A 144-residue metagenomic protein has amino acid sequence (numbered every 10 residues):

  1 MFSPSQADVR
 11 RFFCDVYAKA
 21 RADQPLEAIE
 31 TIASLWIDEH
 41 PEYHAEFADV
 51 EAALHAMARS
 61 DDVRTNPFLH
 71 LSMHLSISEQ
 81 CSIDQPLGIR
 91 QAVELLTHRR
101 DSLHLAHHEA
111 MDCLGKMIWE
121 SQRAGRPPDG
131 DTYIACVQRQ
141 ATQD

Functional and structural regions predicted by a protein language model:
F2-T65: Core of compact, soluble alpha-helical bundle domains
S5, T65-L69, S102-H107: Secondary-structure capping and boundary motifs in well-ordered enzyme cores
F13, A33, I37, S72-I77 (+2 more regions): Short alpha-helical scaffolding segments that buttress acidic/His motifs in well-ordered protein cores
E27, A45, L87, H104-H108 (+1 more regions): Short, solvent-exposed positions on alpha-helices
W36, A53-L54, R99, C113-E120 (+1 more regions): A short structural micro-motif
Y43-R99: Heme-based O2/NO sensor domains and their adjacent alpha-helical segments, primarily globin folds but also including
V93-R99, L103-H107, A135-Q143: Sequence termini and other peripheral, non-core segments
K116-W119, R123-D144: Glycine-rich, aromatic-bearing surface loops/beta-hairpins
